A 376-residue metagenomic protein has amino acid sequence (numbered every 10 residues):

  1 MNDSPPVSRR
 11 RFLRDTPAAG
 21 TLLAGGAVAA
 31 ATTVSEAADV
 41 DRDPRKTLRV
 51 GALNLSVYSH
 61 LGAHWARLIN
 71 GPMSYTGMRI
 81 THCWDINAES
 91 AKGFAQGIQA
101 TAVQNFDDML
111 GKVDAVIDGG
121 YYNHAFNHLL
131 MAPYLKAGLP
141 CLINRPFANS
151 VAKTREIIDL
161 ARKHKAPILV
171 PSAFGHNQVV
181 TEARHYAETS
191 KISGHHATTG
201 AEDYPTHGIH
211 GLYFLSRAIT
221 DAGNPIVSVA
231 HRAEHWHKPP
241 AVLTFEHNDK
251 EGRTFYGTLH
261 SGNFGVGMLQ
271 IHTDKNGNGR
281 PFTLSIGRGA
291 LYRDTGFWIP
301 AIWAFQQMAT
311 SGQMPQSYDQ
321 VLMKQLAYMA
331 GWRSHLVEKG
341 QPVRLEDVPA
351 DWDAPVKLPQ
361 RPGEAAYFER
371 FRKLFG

Functional and structural regions predicted by a protein language model:
N2-L22: N-terminal secretory signal peptides and thylakoid transit peptides that target proteins across membranes
A31-G97: N-terminal Rossmann-like dinucleotide-binding module
L48, L53, Y58-H60, H64 (+5 more regions): Mature catalytic domains of secreted/periplasmic carbohydrate-active enzymes
W84, S193-V266, D319-L326: Rossmann-like dinucleotide-binding domain that binds NAD(P)(H)
G97-L160: Beta-loop-alpha module in the N-terminal Rossmann-like domain of NAD(P)-dependent dehydrogenases, especially those
F147-G211, S216, K373-F375: A contiguous active-site-proximal alpha/beta segment in oxidoreductase catalytic domains
K238-F305: C-terminal substrate-binding/catalytic lobe of Rossmann-fold NAD(P)-dependent oxidoreductases
G287-G376: C-terminal helical cap and adjacent loop that interface with cofactors, partners, or active-site loops
